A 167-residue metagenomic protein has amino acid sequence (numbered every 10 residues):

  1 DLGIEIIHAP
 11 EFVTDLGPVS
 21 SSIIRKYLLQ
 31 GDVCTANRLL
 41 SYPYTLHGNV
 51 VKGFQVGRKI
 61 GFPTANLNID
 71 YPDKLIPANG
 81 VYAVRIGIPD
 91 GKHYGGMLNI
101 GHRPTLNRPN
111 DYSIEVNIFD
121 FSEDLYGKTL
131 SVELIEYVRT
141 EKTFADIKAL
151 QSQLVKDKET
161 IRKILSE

Functional and structural regions predicted by a protein language model:
D1-P63, A145-V155: Classical nucleotidyltransferase
K52-E167: Phosphate/ribose-recognition catalytic cores of enzymes acting on nucleotide-derived substrates
